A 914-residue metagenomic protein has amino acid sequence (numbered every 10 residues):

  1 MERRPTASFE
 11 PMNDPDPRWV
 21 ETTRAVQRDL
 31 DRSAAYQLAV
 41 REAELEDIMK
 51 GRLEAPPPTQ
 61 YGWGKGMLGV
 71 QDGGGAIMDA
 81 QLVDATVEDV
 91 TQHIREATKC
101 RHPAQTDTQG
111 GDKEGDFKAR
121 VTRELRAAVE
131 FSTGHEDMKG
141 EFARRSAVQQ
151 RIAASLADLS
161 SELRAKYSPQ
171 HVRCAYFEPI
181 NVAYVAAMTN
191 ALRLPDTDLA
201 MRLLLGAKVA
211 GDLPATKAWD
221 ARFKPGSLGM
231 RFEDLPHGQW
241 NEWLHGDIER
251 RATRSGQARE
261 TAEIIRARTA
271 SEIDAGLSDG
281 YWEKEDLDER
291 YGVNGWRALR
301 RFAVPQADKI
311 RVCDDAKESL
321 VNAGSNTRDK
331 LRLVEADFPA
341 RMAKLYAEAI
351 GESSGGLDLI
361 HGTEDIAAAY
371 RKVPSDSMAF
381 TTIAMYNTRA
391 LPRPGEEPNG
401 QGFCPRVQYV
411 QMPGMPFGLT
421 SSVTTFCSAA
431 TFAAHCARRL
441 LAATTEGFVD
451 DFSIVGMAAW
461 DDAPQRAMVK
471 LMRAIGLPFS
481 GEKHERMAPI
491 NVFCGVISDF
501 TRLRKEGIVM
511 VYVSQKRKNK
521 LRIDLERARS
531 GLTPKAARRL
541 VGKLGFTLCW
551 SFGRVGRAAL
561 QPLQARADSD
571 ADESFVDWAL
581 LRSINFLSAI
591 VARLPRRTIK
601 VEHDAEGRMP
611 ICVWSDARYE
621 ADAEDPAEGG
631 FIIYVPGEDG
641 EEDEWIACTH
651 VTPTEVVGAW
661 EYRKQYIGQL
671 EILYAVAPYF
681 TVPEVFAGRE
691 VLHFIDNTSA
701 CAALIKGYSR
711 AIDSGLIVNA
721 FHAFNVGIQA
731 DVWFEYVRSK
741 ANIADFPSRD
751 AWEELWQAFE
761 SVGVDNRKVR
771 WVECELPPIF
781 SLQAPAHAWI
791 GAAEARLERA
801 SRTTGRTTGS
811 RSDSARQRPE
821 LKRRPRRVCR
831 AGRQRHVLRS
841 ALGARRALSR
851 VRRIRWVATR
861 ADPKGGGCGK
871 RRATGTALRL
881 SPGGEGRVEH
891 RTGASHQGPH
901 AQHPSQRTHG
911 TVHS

Functional and structural regions predicted by a protein language model:
E2-L357, V373, R473-P478: Intrinsically disordered, low-complexity regulatory segments at domain boundaries and processing junctions
Q257-E260, I264, T269, I273-C427 (+2 more regions): Catalytic-core region of right-hand nucleic acid polymerases
P339-K344, T363, T444-E446, I454-I523 (+3 more regions): Polymerase palm active-site segment centered on the conserved acidic dipeptide of motif C
T363-A367, P416-G418, L440-A458, P489-I497 (+3 more regions): Catalytic palm active-site di-aspartate
C404-F432, Y634-L673, S699, Y708 (+1 more regions): A short, polar/acidic, helix/strand-boundary loop motif
V423-M468, P678-I695, S914: Active-site palm subdomain of RNA-directed nucleic acid polymerases
E446, F680-N742, R749, H913-S914: RNase H catalytic domain
A488-E602, D745, R824, R833-A847: C-terminal reverse transcriptase regions that engage the nucleic-acid substrate
